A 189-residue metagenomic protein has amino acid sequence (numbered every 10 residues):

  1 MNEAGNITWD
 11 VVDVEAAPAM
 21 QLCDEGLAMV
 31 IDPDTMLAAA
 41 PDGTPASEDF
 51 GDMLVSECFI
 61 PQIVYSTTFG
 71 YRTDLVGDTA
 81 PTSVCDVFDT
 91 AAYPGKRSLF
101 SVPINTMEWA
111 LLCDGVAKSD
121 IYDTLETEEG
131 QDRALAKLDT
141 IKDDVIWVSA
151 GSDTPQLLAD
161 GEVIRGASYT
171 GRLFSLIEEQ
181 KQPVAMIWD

Functional and structural regions predicted by a protein language model:
M1-N6: Short, well-structured alpha-helical segments in soluble
I7-A159: Extracytoplasmic ligand-binding site segments that recognize negatively charged/polar headgroups
D143-D189: Extracytoplasmic/periplasmic substrate-binding proteins
